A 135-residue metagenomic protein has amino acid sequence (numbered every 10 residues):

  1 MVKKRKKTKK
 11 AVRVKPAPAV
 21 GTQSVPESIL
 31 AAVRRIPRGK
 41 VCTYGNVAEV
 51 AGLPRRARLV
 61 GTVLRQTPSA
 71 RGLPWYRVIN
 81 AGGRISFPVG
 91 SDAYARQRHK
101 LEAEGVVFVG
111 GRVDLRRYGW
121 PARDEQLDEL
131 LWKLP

Functional and structural regions predicted by a protein language model:
V2-P135: Nucleic acid-binding interface residues in structured DNA/RNA-binding domains, emphasizing the DNA-engaging scaffolds
